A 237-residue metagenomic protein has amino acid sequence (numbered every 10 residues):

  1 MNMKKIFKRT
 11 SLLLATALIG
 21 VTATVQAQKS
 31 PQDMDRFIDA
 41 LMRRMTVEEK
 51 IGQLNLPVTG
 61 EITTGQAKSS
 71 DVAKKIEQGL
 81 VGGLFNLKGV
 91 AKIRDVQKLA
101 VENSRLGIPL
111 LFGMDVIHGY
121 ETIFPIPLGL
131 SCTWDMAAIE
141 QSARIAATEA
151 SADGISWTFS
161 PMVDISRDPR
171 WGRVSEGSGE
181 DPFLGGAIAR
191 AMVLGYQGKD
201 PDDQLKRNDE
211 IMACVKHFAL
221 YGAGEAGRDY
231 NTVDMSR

Functional and structural regions predicted by a protein language model:
N2-L13: Bacterial N-terminal signal peptides that target proteins for export
S11-T22: Bacterial N-terminal signal peptides
A23-R237: Glycoside hydrolase catalytic-domain context in secreted enzymes
